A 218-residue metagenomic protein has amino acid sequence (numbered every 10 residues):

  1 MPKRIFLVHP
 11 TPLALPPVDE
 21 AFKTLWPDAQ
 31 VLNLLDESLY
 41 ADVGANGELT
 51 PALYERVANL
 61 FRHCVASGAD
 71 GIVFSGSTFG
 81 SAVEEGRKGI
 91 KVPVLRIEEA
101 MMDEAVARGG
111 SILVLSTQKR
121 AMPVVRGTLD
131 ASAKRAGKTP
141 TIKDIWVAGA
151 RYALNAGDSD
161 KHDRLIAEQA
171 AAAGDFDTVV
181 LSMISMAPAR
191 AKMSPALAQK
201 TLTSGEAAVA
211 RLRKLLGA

Functional and structural regions predicted by a protein language model:
M1-A218: Non-catalytic structural scaffold of enzyme domains
